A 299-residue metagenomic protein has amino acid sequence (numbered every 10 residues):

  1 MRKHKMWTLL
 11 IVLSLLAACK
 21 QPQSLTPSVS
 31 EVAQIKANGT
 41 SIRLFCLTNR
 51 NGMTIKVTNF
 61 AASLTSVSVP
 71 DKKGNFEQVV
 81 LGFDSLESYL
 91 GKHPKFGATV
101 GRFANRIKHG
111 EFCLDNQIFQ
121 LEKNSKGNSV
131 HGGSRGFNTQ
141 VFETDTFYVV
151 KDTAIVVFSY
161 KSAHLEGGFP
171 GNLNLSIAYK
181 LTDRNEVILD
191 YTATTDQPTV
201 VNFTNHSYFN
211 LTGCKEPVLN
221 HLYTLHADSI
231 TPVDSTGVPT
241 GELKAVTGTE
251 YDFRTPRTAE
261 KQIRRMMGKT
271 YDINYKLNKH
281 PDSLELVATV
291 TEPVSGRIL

Functional and structural regions predicted by a protein language model:
M1-T8: Bacterial N-terminal signal peptides that target proteins for export
L15-A18: C-terminal motif of bacterial Sec signal peptides marking the signal peptidase cleavage site
K20-L299: An exposed, glycine/acidic-rich loop-and-rim segment of catalytic or binding clefts
